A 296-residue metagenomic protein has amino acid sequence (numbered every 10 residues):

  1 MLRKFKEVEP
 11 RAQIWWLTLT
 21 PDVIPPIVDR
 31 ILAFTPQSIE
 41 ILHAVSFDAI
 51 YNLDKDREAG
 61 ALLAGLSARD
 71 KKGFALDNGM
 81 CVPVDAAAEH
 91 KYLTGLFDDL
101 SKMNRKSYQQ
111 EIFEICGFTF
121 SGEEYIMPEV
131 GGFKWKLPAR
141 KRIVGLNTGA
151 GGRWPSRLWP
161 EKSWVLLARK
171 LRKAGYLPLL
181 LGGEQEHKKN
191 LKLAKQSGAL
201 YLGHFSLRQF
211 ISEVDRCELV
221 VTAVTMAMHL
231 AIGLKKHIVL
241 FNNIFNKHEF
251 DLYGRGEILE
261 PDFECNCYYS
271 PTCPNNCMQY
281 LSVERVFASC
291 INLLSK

Functional and structural regions predicted by a protein language model:
M1-K296: Catalytic machinery of carbohydrate-active enzymes, primarily nucleotide-sugar-dependent glycosyltransferases
